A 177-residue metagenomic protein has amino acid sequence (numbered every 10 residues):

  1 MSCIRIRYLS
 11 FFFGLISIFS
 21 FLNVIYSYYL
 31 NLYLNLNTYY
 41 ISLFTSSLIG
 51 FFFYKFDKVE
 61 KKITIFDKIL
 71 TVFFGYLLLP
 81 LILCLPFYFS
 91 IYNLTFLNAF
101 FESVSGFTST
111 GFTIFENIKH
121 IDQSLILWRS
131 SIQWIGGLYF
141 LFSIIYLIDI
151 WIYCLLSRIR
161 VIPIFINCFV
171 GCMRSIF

Functional and structural regions predicted by a protein language model:
M1-F177: Membrane-proximal intracellular helices of multi-pass ion channels
